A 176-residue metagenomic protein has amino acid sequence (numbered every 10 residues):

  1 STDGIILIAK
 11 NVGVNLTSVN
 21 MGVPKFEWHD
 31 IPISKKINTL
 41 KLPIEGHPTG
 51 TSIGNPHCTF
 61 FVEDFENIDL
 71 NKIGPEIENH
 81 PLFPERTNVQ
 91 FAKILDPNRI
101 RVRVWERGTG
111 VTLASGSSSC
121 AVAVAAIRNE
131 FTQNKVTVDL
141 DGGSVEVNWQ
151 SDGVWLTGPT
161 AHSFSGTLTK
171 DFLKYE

Functional and structural regions predicted by a protein language model:
S1-T112, V124-E176: Active-site proximal loop and beta-alpha junction motif in alpha/beta enzyme cores
S117, A121-A125: Short amphipathic alpha-helical face segments that pack within enzyme cores and frequently flank/anchor catalytic
